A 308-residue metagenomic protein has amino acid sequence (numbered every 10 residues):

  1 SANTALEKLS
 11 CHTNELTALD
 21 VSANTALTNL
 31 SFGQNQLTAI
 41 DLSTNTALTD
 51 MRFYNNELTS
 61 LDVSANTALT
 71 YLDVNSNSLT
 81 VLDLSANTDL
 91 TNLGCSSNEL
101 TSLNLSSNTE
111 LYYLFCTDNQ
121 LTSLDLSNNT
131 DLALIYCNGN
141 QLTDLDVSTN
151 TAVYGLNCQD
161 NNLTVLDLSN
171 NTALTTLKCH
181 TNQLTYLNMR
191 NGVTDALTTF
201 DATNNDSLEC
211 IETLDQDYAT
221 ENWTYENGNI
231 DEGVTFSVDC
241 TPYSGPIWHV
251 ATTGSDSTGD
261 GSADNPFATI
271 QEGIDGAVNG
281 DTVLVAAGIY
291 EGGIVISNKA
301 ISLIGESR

Functional and structural regions predicted by a protein language model:
S1, G245, V278, N298-K299: Parallel beta-helix/beta-solenoid
N3-A5, N24-L27, N45-T49, N66-T70 (+8 more regions): Leucine-rich repeat
E7-C11, T28-F32, T49-F53, T70-V74 (+7 more regions): Conserved hydrophobic beta-strand positions in leucine-rich repeat
N14, N35, F53-N56, V74-N77 (+6 more regions): Consensus "Asn ladder" position of solenoid repeat domains
L19, I40, L61, L82-L84 (+8 more regions): Canonical leucine-rich repeat
T185-S244: Leucine-rich solenoid repeat scaffolds
T241-E272, G276, A287-I289: Right-handed parallel beta-helix/beta-solenoid
N279-T282, E291-R308: Beta-solenoid repeat scaffold
